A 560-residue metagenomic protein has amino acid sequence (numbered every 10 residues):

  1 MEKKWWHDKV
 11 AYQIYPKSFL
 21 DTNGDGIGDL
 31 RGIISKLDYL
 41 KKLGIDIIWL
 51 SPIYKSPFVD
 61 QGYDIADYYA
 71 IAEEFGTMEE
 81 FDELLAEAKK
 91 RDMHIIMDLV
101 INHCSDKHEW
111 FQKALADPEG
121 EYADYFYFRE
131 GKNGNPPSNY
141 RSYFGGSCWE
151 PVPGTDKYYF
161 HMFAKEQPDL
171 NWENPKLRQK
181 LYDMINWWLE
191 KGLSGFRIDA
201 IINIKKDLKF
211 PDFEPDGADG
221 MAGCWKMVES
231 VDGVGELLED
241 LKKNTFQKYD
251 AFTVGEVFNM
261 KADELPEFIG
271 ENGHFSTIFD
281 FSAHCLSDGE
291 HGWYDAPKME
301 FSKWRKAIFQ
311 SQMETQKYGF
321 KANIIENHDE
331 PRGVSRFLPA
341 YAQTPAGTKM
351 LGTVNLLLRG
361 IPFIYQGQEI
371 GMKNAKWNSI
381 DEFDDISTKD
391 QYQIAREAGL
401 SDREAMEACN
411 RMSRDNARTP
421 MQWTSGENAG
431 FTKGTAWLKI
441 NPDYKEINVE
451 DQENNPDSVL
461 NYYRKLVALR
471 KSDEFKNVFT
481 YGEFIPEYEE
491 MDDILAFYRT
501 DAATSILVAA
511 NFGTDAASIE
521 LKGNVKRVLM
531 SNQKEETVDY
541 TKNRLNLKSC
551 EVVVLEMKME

Functional and structural regions predicted by a protein language model:
M1-K55, D82, A86-A88, I361-I364 (+2 more regions): Carbohydrate-interacting/catalytic domains
E2-N186, E190, N203-D263, G270 (+1 more regions): Acidic/aromatic-lined carbohydrate-recognition and catalytic surfaces of CAZymes acting on diverse glycans
K36, E87, M184-W187, K191 (+7 more regions): Generic, well-ordered alpha-helical scaffold segments in large soluble proteins
I48, F196-I198: Hydrophobic residues within beta-strands of alpha/beta enzymes
H94, D98, G195, F252 (+3 more regions): Hydrophobic "anchor" residues on beta-strands that sit immediately upstream of conserved functional sites
D106-N139, Y143, L238, K242-P420 (+1 more regions): Conserved alpha/beta catalytic core and glycan-binding cleft of carbohydrate-active enzymes
P168-R178, W225-S230, V334-A346, E407-A408 (+1 more regions): Active-site rim elements
G217-G220, L286-D288, D329-V334, K439-I447: Short acidic (Asp/Glu) and glycine-rich catalytic loops that position anionic groups and cofactors
